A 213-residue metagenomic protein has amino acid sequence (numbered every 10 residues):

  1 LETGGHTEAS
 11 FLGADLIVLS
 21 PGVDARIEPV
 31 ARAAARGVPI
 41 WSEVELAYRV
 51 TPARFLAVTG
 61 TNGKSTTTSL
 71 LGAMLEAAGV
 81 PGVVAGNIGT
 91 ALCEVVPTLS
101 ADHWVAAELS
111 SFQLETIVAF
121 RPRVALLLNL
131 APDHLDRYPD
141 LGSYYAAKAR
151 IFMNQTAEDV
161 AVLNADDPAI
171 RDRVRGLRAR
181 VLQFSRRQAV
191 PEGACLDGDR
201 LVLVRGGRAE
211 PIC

Functional and structural regions predicted by a protein language model:
L1-S10: Glycine-rich, highly charged phosphate/nucleotide-binding loops
E2, D167-A169, E210: Short, charged N-terminal helix-start/capping segments
A9-L12, P21-A165, A169-R180, C195-L196 (+1 more regions): Phosphate-binding loop of NTP-binding sites
Q188-A189: Active-site glycine/GP-rich loop and adjacent strand/helix microenvironment that borders small-molecule binding pockets
L203-C213: A short, charged helix-loop
